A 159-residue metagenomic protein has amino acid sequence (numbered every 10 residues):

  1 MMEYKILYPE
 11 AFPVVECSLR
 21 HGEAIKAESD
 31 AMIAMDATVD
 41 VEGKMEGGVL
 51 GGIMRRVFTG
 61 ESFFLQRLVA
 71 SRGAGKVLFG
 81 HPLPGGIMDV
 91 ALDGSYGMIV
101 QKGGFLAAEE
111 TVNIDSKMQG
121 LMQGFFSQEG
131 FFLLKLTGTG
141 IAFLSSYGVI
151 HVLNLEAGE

Functional and structural regions predicted by a protein language model:
M1-E159: Composition-driven recognition of glycine/serine/threonine/acidic- and proline-rich low-complexity segments and repeats
